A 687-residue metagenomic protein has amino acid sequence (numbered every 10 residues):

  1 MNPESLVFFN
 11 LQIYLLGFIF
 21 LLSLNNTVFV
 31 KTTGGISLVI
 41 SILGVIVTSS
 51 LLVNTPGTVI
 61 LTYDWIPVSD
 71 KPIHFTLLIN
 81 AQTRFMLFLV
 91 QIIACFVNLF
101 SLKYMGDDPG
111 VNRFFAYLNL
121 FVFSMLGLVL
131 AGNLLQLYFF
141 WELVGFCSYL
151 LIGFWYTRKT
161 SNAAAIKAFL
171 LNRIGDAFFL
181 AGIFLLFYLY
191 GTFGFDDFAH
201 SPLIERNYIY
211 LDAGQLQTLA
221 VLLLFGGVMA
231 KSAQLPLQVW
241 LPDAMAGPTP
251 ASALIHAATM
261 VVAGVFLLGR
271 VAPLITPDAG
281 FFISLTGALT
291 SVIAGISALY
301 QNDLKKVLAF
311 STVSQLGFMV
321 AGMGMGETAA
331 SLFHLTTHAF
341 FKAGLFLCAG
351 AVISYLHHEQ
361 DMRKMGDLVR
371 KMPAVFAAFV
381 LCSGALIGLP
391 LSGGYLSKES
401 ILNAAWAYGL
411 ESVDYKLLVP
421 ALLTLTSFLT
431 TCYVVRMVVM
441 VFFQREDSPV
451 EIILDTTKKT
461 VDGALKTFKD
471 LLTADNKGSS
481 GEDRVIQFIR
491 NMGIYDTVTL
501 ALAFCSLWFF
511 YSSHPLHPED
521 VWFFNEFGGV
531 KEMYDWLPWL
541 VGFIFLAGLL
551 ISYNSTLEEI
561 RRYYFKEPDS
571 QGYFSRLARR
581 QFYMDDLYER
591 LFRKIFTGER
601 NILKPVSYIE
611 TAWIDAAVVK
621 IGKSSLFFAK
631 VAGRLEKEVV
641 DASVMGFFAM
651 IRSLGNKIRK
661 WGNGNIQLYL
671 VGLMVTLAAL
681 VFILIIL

Functional and structural regions predicted by a protein language model:
M1-L6, F20-A116, L189-G214, T218 (+4 more regions): Transmembrane helix-loop-helix hairpins at membrane boundaries of multipass inner-membrane proteins
M1-N10, K31-G35, F75-L89, G127-F140 (+7 more regions): Membrane-entry segments of alpha-helical transmembrane domains in multi-pass membrane proteins
F9-N26, M229, A233: N-terminal signal-anchor/start-transfer transmembrane helix
V28-S41, I166-F178, R370-F379, F488-A503 (+1 more regions): Alpha-helical transmembrane segments and their helix-start/interface "positive-inside/aromatic belt" motifs in integral
T58-K71, D196-Y210, S400-E411, P515-M533: Membrane-interfacial helical/loop segments at transmembrane boundaries in membrane proteins
F96-L137, F146-D483, Q487, Y511: Hydrophobic transmembrane alpha-helices and their helix-loop junctions in integral membrane proteins
D455, L472-S480, I486-L549, F574: Hard-cation-handling environments
T467, D475, E519-W536, L557-L687: Aromatic-capped, Gly/Pro-kinked transmembrane alpha-helices
